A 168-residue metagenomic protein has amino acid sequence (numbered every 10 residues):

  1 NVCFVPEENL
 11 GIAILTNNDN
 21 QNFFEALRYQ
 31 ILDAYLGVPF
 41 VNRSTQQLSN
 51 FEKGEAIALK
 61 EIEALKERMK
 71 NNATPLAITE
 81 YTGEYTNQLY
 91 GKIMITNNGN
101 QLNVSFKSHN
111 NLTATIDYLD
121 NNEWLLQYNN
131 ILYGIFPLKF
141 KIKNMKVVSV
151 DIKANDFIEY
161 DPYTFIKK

Functional and structural regions predicted by a protein language model:
N1-K168: Catalytic loop of the DD-peptidase/beta-lactamase superfamily, centered on the K-T-G motif and neighboring
